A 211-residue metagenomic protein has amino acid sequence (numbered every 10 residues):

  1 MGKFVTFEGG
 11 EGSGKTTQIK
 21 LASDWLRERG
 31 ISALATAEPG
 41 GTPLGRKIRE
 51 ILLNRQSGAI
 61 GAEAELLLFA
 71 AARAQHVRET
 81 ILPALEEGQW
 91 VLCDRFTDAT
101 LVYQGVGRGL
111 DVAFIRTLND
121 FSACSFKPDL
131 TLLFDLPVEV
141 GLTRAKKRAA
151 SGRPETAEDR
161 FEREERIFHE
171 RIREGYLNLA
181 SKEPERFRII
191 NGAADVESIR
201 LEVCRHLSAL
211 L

Functional and structural regions predicted by a protein language model:
M1-F4: Pre-Walker A (Motif I) flank of P-loop NTPase domains
F7: Hydrophobic anchor at the beta1->P-loop junction of P-loop NTPases
G12: Walker A (P-loop) phosphate-binding loop of P-loop NTPases
K15: Conserved lysine of the Walker
Q18-I31: A short, Lys/Arg-enriched amphipathic alpha-helix followed by its capping loop at the start of a domain
K20-S23, E139-L211: NTP-dependent small-molecule kinase module
R29-A123, E202: ATP-dependent small-molecule kinase phosphotransfer cores that center on conserved nucleotide phosphate-binding segments
C93-R95, C124-A145: Conserved phosphate-donor/acceptor-positioning beta-strand/loop module used by diverse small-molecule
